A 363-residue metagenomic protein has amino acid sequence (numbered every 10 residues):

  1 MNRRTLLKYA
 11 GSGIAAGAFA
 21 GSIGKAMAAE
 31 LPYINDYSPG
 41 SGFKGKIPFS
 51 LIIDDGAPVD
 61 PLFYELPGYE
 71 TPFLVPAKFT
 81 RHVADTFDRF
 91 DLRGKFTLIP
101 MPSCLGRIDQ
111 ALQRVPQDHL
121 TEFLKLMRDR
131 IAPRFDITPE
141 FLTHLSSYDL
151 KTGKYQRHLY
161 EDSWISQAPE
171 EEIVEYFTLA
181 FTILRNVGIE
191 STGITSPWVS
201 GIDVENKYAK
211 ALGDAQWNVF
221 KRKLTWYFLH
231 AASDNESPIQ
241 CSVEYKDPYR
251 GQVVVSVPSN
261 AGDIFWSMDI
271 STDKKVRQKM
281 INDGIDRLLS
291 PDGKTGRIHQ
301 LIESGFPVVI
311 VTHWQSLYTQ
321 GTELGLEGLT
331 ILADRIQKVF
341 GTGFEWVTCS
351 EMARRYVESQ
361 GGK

Functional and structural regions predicted by a protein language model:
T5-A26: N-terminal export signals
E30-F43, L62, K125-L126, N186-S304: Active-site-adjacent pocket scaffolds in enzyme catalytic domains
L31-P133, I183, I189-S196, I310: Active-site beta->alpha N-cap acidic-glycine motif
L62-V75, R107-Q117, D162-E171, S200 (+2 more regions): The substrate-binding groove and active-site-proximal loops of carbohydrate-active enzymes, especially glycoside
E70-V83, Q113-K125, E171-T178, N206-A215 (+2 more regions): Well-ordered, non-membrane alpha-helical segments in soluble/globular domains
T143-E170: Short, flexible helix-coil linker/hinge segments at the edges of structured domains or between repeats
D162-I202, Q300-H313: CE4/NodB-like, metal-dependent polysaccharide N-deacetylase domain that modifies extracellular/periplasmic N-acetylated
